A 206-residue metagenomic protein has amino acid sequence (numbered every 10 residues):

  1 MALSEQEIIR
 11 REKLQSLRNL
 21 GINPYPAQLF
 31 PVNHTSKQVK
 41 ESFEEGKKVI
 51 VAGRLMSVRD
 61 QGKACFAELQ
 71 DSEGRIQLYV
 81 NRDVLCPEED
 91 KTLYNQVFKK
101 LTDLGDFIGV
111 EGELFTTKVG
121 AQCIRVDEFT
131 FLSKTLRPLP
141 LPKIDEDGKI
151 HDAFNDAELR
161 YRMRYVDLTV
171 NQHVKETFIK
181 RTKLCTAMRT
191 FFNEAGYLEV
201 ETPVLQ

Functional and structural regions predicted by a protein language model:
M1-Q206: Class II aminoacyl-tRNA synthetase catalytic cores and aaRS-like
